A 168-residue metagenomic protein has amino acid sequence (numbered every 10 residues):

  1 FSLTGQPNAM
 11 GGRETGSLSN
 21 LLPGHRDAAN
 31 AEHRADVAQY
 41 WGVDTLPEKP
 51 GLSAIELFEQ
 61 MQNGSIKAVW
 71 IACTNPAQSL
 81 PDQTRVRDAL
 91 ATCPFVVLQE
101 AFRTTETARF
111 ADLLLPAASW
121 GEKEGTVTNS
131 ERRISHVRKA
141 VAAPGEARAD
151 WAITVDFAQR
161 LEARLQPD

Functional and structural regions predicted by a protein language model:
F1-L3: Beta-strand segments within the central parallel beta-sheet cores of soluble alpha/beta enzyme folds
Q6-D168: Non-catalytic alpha/beta scaffold blocks inside enzyme catalytic domains
